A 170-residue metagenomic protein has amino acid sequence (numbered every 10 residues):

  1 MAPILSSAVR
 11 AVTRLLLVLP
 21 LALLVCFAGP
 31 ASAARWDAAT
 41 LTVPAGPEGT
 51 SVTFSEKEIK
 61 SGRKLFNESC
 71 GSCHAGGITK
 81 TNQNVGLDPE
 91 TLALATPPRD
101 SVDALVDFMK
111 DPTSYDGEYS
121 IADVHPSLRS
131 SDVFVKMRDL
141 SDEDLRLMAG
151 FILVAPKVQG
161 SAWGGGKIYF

Functional and structural regions predicted by a protein language model:
M1-A11: N-terminal secretory signal peptides that target proteins for export/translocation
L15-C26: Bacterial N-terminal signal peptides
G29-A33: Sec/Tat signal peptide C-region and signal peptidase I cleavage site
A34-L65: Electrostatic cytochrome c docking/interface patches
F66-G77, L105, M148-I152: The canonical Cys-X-X-Cys-His
A75-F108, F134: Gly/Gly-Pro-rich "capping" loops immediately C-terminal to redox-active cysteine motifs in periplasmic/lumenal
D107-F108, R129-K167: C-terminal capping alpha-helices of c-type cytochrome domains
P112-A122, V158-Q159: Substrate-binding/catalytic groove segments of enzymes that remodel or degrade extracellular structural polymers
